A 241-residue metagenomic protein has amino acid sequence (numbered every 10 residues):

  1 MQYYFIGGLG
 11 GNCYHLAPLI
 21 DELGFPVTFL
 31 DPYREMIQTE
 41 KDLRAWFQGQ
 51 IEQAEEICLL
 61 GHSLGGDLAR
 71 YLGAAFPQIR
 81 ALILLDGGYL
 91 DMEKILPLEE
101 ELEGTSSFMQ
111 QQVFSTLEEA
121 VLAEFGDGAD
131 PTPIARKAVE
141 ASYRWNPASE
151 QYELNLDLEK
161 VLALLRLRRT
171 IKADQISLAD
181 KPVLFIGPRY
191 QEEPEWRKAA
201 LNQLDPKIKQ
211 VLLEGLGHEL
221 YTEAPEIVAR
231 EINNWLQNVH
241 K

Functional and structural regions predicted by a protein language model:
G8-G11, S63: Active-site glycine-rich loops that stabilize anionic/oxyanionic intermediates across multiple enzyme folds
G10-P18: Serine-hydrolase catalytic-loop signature spanning alpha/beta hydrolases and amidase-signature enzymes
D21, P26-L60, Y71, R230: Active-site loop/oxyanion-hole signature of alpha/beta-hydrolase fold enzymes
G66-P77, L82: Short glycine-enriched nucleophile-adjacent loop and the immediately C-terminal alpha-helix near the catalytic center
L82-L117: Flexible "cap/lid" loop of the alpha/beta hydrolase fold
S115-R166: Conserved alpha/beta-hydrolase catalytic His-Asp/Glu region
A148-L204: Conserved serine/cysteine hydrolase catalytic core
L216-P225: Catalytic histidine-centered segment of alpha/beta-hydrolase-like enzymes
